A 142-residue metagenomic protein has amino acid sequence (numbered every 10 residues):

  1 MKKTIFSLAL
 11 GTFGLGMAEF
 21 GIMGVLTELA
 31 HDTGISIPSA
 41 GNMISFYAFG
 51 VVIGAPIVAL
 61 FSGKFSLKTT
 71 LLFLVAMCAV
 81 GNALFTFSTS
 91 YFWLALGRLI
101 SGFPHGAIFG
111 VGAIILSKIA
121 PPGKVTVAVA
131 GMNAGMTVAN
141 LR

Functional and structural regions predicted by a protein language model:
T4-I37, V58: Extracytoplasmic
F6, G81, F92-I100: Paired small-residue
T12, I44, A48, V75 (+2 more regions): Small-residue-rich transmembrane alpha-helices and their cytosolic helix-loop interfaces in multi-pass secondary
F20, A48-P56, N140-L141: Residue-level signature of mid-helix packing/kink "hotspots" within the transmembrane helices of 12-pass Major
G34, S66, F87-W93, P104: Helix-breaking motifs and short loop linkers at transmembrane-helix boundaries and internal kinks in secondary membrane
A55-S66: Helix-to-loop junctions at the C-terminal end of transmembrane segments in multipass secondary transporters
T69-A83: Structural signature of the two symmetry-related core transmembrane helices
G97-G135: Cytoplasmic helix-loop-helix junction between adjacent transmembrane helices in 12-TM secondary transporters
